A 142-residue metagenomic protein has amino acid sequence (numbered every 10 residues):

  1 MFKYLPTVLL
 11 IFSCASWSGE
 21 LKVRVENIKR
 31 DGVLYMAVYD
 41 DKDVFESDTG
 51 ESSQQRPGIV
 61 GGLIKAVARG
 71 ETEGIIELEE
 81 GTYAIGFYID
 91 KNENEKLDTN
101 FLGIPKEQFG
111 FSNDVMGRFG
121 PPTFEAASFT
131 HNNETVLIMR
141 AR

Functional and structural regions predicted by a protein language model:
Y4-S13: Sec-dependent N-terminal signal peptides
F12-A15, K65: Short acidic/polar N-terminal linker immediately downstream of export determinants
W17-D48, K96-R142: Primarily secretory-pathway and cell-envelope proteins
I28, E77-G81: Hydrophobic loop/turn residues within beta-sheet-rich immunoglobulin-like superfamily modules
S53-L78: Tryptophan-paired
T72, G81-F87: A short tyrosine-centered beta-strand micro-motif
Y88-N92: Acidic, divalent-cation-chelating loop motifs in proteins
